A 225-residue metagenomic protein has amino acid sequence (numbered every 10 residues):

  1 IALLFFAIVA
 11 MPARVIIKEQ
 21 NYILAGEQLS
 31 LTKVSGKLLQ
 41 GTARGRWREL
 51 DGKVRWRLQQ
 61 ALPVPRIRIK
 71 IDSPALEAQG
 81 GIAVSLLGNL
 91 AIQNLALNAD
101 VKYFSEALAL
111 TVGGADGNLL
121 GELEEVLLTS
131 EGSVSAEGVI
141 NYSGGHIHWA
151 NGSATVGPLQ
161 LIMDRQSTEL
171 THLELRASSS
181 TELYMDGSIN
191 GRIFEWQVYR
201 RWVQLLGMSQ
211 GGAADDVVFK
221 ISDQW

Functional and structural regions predicted by a protein language model:
I1-P12: Hydrophobic membrane-insertion alpha-helices, especially the h-region of bacterial N-terminal signal peptides
A13-V34: Alpha-helical transmembrane signal-anchor/signal-peptide segments
L29-N118, E122, V126: N-terminal beta-strand/beta-hairpin edge segment
K37, L50, A115, T155-G157 (+2 more regions): Residues that define the transmembrane beta-barrel architecture of outer-membrane proteins
I67-I69, G88-N98, G138-I140, L173-L175 (+1 more regions): Short, hydrophobic/proline-enriched secondary-structure or compact coil segments at domain edges
L123, S130-T171: Short helix-loop boundary/capping segments
H172-W225: Extracytoplasmic/luminal low-complexity segments enriched in Pro/Gly and acidic/polar residues that act as flexible
